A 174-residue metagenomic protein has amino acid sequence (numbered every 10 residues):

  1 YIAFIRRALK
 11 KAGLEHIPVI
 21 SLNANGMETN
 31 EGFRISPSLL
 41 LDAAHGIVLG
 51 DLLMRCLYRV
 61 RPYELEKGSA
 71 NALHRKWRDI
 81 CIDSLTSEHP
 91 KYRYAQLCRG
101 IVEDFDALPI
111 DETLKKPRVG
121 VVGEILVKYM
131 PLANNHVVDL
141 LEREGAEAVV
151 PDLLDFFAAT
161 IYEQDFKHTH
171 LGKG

Functional and structural regions predicted by a protein language model:
Y1-G174: An N-terminal assembly and electron-transfer interface module characteristic of large anaerobic redox and radical
